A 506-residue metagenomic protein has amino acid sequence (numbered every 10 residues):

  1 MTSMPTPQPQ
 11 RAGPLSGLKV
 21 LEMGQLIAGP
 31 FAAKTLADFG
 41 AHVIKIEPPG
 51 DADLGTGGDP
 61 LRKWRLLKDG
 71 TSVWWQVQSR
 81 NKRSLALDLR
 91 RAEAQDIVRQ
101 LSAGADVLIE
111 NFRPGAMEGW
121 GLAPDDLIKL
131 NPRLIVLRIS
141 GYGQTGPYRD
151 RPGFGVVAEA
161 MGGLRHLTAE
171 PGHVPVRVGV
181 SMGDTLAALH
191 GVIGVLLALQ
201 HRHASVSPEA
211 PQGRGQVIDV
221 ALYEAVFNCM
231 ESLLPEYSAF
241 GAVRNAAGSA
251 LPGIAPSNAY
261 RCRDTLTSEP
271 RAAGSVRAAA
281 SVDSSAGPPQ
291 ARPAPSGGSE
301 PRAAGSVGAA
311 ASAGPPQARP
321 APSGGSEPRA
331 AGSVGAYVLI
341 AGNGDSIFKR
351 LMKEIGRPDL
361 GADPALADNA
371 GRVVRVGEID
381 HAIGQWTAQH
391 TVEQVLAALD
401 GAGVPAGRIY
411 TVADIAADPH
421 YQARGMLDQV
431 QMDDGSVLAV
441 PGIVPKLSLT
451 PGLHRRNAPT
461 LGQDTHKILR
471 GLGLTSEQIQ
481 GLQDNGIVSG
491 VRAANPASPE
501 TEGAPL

Functional and structural regions predicted by a protein language model:
M1-S207, P211, T460, H466-L506: N-terminal helix-loop segment corresponding to the beta1-alpha1 unit of nucleotide/adenylate-binding folds
V43-I46, D400-D414, T475-Q480: Short, well-structured beta-strand/strand-turn elements
L67, W75, A247-P252, N258-A259 (+2 more regions): Short Gly/Pro-enriched turn/cap motifs at secondary-structure boundaries
Q144, G172-S181, H203-V226, V243-P252 (+2 more regions): Conserved Rossmann-fold dehydrogenase catalytic segment
A188-R214, N228-G241, M352-G356: Oxidoreductase and adenylate-handling cofactor-binding alpha/beta cores
P256-R271, R277, E327-A402, A406 (+1 more regions): Aromatic-enriched alpha-helical interface/lid elements that frame and gate functional surfaces
P270-S333: Long, intrinsically disordered low-complexity tandem-repeat segments
G401-R455: A glycine-rich dinucleotide-binding beta-alpha-beta segment and adjacent secondary-structure elements that constitute
